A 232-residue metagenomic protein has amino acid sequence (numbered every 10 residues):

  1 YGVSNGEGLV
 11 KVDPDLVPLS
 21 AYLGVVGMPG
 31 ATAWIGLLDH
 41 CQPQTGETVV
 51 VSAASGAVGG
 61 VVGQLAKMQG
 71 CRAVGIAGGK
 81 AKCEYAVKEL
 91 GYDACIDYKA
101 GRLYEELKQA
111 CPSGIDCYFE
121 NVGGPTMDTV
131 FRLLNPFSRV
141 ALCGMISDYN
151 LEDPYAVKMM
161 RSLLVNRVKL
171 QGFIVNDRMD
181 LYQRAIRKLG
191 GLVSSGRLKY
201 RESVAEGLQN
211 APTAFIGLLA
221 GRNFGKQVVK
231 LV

Functional and structural regions predicted by a protein language model:
Y1-A53, R197: NAD(P)H dinucleotide-binding glycine-rich loop of Rossmann-like/cofactor-binding domains, especially the beta1-alpha1
P29-T32, A57-V58, P125-T126: Hydrophobic/small residue at the entry helix of a nucleotide-binding pocket
V51, K67-T129, E152, N176: Adenosine-nucleotide cofactor-binding segment
S55, G59, G63: N-terminal Rossmann NAD(P)H-binding glycine-rich loop of SDR-like oxidoreductase domains
V87, P125-L198, L231-V232: Glycine-rich phosphate-binding loop and adjacent beta-alpha segment of Rossmann(oid) nucleotide-cofactor-binding
A94-K99, S203-N210: Short acidic-hydrophobic, aromatic-tinged amphipathic segments that line or gate anion-handling sites
R197-V204, P212-V232: C-terminal capping/lid region of NAD(P)-dependent oxidoreductase domains
